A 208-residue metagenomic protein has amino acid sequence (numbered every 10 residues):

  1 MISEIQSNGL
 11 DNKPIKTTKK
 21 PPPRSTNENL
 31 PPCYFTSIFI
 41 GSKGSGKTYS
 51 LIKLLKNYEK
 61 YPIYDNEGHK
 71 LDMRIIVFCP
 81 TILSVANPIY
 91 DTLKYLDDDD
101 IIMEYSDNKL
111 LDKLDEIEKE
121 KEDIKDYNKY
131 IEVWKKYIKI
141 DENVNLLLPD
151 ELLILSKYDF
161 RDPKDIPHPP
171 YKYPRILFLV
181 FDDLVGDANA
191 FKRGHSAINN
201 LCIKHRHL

Functional and structural regions predicted by a protein language model:
M1-E28, K94: N-terminal pre-Walker A segment at the start of P-loop NTPase domains
S3, D97-D99, P149-D150, D182: Intrinsic disorder/low-complexity signal
T17-P21, D100-I102, L146: Generic preference for hydrophobic/aromatic residues in regular secondary structure cores
P23-N27, F35-M73, P80-S84, Y90 (+2 more regions): Conserved P-loop NTPase motor cores
P32: Residues immediately N-terminal to the Walker A/P-loop in ABC ATPase nucleotide-binding domains
I75-V77, I102: Conserved beta-strand scaffold positions in the cores of enzyme catalytic domains, especially in NTP/NDP-utilizing
A86-D98: Short, aromatic/basic amphipathic alpha-helical patches
Y95-L111: Short acidic-hydrophobic, aromatic-tinged amphipathic segments that line or gate anion-handling sites
